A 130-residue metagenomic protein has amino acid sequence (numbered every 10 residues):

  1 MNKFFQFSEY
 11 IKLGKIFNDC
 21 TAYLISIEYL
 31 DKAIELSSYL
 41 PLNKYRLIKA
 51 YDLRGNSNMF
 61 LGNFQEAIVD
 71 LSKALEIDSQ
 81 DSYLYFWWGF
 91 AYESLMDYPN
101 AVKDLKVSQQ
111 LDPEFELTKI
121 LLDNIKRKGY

Functional and structural regions predicted by a protein language model:
M1-Y130: Alpha-helical tetratricopeptide repeat
